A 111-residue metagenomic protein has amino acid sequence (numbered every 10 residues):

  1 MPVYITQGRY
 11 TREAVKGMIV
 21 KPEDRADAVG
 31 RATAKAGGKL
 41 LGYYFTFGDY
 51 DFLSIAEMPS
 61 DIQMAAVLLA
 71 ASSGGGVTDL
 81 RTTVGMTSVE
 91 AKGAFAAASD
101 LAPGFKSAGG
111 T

Functional and structural regions predicted by a protein language model:
M1-T111: A compositional/biophysical signature of low hydrophobicity enriched in polar/charged and small residues
